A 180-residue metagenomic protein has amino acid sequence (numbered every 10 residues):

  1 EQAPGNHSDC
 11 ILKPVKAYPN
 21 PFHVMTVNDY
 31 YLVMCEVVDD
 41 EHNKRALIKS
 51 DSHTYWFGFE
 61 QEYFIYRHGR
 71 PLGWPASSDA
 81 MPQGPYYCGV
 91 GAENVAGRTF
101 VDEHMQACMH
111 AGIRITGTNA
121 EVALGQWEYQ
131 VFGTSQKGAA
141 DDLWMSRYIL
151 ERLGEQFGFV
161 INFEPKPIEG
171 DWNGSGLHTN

Functional and structural regions predicted by a protein language model:
E1-N180: Glycine-rich, acidic/polar active-site loops that bind/position phosphate-bearing ligands
